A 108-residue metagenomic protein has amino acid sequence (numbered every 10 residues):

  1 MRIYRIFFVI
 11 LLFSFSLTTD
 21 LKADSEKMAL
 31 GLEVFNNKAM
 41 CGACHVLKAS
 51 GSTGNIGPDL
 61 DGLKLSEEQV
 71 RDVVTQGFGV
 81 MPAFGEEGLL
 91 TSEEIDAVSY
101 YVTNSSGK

Functional and structural regions predicted by a protein language model:
M1-S25, G107: N-terminal export/targeting leaders of redox proteins
M1-Y4, V74-V80, F84-G85, L89: Extended, non-globular alpha-helical segments
S16-N36, Q69: Electrostatic cytochrome c docking/interface patches
M28, T53, L63, E67 (+1 more regions): Solvent-exposed, acidic/flexible segments
K38-A39, H45-K48, G77-F78, G85 (+1 more regions): Sec/Tat-exported extracytoplasmic proteins
G42-V80: Gly/Gly-Pro-rich "capping" loops immediately C-terminal to redox-active cysteine motifs in periplasmic/lumenal
V74, E87-K108: C-terminal capping alpha-helices of c-type cytochrome domains
